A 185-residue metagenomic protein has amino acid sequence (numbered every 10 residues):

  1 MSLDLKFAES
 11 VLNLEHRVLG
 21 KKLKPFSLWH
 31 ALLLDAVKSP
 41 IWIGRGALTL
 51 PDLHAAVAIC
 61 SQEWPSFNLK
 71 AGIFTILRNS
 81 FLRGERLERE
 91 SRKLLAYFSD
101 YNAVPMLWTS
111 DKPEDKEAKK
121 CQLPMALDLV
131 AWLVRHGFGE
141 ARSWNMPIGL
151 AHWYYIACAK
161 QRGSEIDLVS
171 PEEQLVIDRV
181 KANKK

Functional and structural regions predicted by a protein language model:
M1-A47, T75-I166: An amphipathic, hydrophobic-aromatic interaction surface with interspersed Lys/Arg that forms lipid/phosphate-bearing
K38-S66: Acidic, aromatic-enriched beta-alpha/helix-loop junctions
L69-I73: Charged surface patches that recognize polyanionic ligands
Q161-K185: Long, compositionally biased
